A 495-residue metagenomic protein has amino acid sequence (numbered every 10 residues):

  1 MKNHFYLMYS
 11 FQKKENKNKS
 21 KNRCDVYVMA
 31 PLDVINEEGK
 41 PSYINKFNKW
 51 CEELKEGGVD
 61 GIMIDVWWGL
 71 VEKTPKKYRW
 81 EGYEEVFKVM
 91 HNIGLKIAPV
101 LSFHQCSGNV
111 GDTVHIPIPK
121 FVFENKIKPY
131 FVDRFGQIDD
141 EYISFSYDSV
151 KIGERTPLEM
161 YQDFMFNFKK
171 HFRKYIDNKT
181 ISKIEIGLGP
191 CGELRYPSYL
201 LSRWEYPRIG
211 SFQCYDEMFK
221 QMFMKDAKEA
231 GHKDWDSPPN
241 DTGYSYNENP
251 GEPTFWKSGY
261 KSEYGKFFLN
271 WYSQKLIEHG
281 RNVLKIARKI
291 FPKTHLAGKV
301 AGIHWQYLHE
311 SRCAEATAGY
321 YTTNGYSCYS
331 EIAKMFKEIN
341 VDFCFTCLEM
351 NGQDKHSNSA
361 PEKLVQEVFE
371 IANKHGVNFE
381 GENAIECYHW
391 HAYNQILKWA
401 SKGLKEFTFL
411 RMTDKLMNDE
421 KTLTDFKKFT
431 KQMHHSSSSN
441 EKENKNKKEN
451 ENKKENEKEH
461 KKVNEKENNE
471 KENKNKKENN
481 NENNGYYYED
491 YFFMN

Functional and structural regions predicted by a protein language model:
Y9-W50, L54, D65: Boundary/entry segment of secreted carbohydrate-active catalytic domains
V26-A30, D60-I64, I97-L101, S182-I186 (+4 more regions): Hydrophobic faces of well-ordered beta-strands that scaffold small-molecule active sites in alpha/beta enzyme cores
P31-P41, D65-W80, Y142-D163, K261-E278 (+3 more regions): The substrate-binding groove and active-site-proximal loops of carbohydrate-active enzymes, especially glycoside
S42-C51, E81-G82, T322-A333, A360-V368: Alpha-helical scaffolding within the catalytic cores of extracellular/periplasmic polymer-degrading hydrolases
K46-E56, I64-V132, Q162, K169-I176: Aromatic-lined substrate-binding rim segments of carbohydrate-active enzymes
S102, C106, Y329-S437: Substrate-binding cleft of secreted/luminal carbohydrate-active enzymes
E124-K334: Polysaccharide-binding and catalytic clefts of secreted carbohydrate-active enzymes
E443, E449, E455-E467, E472 (+1 more regions): Intrinsically disordered, low-complexity tandem-repeat regions
